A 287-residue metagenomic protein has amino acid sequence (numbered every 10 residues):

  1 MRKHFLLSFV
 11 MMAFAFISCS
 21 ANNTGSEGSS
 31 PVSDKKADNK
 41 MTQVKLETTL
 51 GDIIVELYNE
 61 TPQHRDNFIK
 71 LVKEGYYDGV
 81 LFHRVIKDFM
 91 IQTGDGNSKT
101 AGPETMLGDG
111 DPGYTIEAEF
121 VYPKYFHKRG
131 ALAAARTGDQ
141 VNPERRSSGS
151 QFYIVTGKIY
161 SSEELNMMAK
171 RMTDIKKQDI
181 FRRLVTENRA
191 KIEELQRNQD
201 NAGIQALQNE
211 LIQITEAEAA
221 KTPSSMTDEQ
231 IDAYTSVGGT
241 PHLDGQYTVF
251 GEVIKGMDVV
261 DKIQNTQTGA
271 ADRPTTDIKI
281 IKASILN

Functional and structural regions predicted by a protein language model:
M1-H4: Positively charged n-region of N-terminal signal peptides that target proteins for export
L6-M12: Sec-dependent N-terminal signal peptides
L7, C19-N287: Cyclophilin-like peptidyl-prolyl cis-trans isomerases
